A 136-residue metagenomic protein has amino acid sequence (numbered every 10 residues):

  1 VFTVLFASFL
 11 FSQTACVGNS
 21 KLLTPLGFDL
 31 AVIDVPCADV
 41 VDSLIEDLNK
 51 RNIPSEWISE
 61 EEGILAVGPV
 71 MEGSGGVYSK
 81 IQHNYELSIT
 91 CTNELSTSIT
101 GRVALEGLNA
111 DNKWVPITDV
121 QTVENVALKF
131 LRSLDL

Functional and structural regions predicted by a protein language model:
F2-Q13: Bacterial N-terminal signal peptides
V17-L136: Ser/Thr-rich, low-complexity intrinsically disordered terminal regions
